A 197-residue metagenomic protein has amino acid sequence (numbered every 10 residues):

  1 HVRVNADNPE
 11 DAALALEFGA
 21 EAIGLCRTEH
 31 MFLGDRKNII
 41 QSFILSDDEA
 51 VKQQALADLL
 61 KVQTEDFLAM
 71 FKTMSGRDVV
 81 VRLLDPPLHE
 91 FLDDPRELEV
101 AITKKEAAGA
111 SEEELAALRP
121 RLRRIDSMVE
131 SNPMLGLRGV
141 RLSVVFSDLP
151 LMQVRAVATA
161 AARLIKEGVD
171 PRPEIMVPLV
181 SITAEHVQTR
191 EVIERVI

Functional and structural regions predicted by a protein language model:
H1-I197: Conserved alpha/beta-domain cores
